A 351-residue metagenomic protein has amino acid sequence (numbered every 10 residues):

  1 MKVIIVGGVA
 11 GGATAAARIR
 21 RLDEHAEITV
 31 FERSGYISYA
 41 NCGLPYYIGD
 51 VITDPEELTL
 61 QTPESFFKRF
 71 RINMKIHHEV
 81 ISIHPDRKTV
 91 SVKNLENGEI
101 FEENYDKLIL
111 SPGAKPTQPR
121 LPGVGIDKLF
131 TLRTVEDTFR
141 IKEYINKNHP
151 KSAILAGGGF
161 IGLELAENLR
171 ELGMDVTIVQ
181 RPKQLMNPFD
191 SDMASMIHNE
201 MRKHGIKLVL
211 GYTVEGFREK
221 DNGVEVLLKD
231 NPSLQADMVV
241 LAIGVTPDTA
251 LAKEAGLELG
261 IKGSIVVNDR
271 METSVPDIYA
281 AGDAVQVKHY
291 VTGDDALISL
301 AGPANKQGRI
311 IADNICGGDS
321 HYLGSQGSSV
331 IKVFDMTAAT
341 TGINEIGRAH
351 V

Functional and structural regions predicted by a protein language model:
M1, G7-G8, A284-H350: Mid-to-C-terminal Rossmann-like scaffold of FAD/NAD(P)H-dependent oxidoreductases
M1-H77, T117, A166-F189: Beta1-alpha1 glycine-rich phosphate/pyrophosphate-binding loop at the start of Rossmann-like nucleotide-binding domains
V6, E103-G113, A156, L234-G244 (+1 more regions): Short hydrophobic core segments
V9-G12, G159-G162, A312: Catalytic nucleophile loop
H25-E27, R69-R71, K75-E96, E103 (+1 more regions): A Rossmann-like FAD-binding core segment of flavoenzymes
T59, S152-A153, F160-R218, I298-A304 (+1 more regions): Rossmann-like dinucleotide-binding cores of NAD(P)H-dependent redox enzymes
L110-L172, K207, I261, V267-D269: Glycine-rich dinucleotide-binding loop and its adjacent helix/turn
G125-H149, E225, S233-N314: FAD-site-proximal beta/loop scaffold in flavoenzymes
